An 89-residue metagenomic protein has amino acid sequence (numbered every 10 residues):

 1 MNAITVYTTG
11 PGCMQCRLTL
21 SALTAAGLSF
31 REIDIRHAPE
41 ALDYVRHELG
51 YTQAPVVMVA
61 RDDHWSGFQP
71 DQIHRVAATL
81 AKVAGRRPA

Functional and structural regions predicted by a protein language model:
M1-L28: Local sequence-structure signature of Cys/Sec-based thiol-disulfide redox active-site neighborhoods
G10, R36, G67: Conserved residues at beta->alpha junctions
M14, E40, D71: Short alpha-helical
R17-L18, Y44, F68: Generic recognition of short, well-ordered alpha-helical segments
R31: Conserved beta-strand positions in the Rossmann-like core of class I SAM-dependent methyltransferases
D34-T52, A78-L80: Thioredoxin-like thiol-disulfide oxidoreductase module
V59-P88: Non-catalytic, surface beta->alpha helical segment in thiol-disulfide oxidoreductase systems
